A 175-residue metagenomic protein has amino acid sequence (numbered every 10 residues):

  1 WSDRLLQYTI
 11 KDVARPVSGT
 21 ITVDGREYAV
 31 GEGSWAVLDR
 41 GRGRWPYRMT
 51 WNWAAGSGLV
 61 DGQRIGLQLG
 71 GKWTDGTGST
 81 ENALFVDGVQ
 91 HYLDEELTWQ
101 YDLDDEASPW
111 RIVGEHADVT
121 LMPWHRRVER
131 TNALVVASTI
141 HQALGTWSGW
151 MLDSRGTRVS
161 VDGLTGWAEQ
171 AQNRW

Functional and structural regions predicted by a protein language model:
W1-W175: Structured soluble/peripheral alpha/beta segments that form catalytic or ligand/cofactor-binding pockets
